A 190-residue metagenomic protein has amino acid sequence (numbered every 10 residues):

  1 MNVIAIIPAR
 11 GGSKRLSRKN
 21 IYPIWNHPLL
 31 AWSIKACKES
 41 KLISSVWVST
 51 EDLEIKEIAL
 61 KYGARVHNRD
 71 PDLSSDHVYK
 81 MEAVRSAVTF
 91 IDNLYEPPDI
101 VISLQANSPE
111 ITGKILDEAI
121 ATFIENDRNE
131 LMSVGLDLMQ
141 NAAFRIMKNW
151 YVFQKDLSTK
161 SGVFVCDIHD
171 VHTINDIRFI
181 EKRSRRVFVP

Functional and structural regions predicted by a protein language model:
M1-S17: N-terminal nucleotide-binding beta1-loop-alpha1 segment
N2-I7, L30, V46-V48: Hydrophobic targeting segments
V3-I4, S44, D99, N129-L131: Conserved acidic residues
K19-I24, D72-L73: Short glycine-enriched, charge-decorated loop/helix-capping segments at active-site entrances that position
L29-S45: A short, N-terminal amphipathic alpha-helix
W47, L53-I102, I111, E118: Short phosphate-binding loop-to-helix
H77-E82, S86, I100, Q105-R178 (+2 more regions): Conserved core of the sugar-phosphate nucleotidyltransferase
